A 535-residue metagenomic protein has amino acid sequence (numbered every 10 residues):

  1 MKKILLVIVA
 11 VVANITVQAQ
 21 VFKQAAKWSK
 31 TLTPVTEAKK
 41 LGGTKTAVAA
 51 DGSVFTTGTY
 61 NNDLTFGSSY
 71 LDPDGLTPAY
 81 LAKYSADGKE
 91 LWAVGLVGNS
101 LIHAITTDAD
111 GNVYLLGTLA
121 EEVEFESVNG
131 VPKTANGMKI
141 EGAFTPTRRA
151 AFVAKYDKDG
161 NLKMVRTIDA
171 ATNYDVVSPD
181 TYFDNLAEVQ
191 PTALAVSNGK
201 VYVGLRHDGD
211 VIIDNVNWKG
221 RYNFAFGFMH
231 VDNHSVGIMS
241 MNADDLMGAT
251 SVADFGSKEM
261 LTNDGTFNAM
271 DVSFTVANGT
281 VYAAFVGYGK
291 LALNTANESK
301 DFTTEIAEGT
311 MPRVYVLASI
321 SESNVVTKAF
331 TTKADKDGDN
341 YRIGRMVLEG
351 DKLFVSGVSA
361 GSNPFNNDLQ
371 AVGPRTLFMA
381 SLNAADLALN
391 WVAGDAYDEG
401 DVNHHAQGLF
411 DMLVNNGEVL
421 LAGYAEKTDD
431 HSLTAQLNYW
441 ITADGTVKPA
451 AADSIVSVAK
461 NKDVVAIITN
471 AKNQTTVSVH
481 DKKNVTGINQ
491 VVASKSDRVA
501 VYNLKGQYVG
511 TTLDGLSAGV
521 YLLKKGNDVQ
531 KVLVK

Functional and structural regions predicted by a protein language model:
M1-K23: Bacterial Sec-dependent N-terminal signal peptides
K2-K3, K83, K155, R166 (+4 more regions): Basic side chains
L5-L6, A86, K158, V325 (+3 more regions): Intrinsically disordered, low-complexity segments enriched in glycine/proline and serine/threonine
I8-V9, K89, N161, Q530: A periodicity- and composition-biased signal for non-globular, repetitive helical segments
V9-A10, N198, S321, V520: Generic low-complexity, intrinsically disordered sequence content enriched in small uncharged/hydrophobic residues
Q20-V485: A sequence-level/structural motif corresponding to short, flexible coil/turn segments enriched in small polar residues
V485-K535: C-terminal outer-membrane/trafficking sorting elements
